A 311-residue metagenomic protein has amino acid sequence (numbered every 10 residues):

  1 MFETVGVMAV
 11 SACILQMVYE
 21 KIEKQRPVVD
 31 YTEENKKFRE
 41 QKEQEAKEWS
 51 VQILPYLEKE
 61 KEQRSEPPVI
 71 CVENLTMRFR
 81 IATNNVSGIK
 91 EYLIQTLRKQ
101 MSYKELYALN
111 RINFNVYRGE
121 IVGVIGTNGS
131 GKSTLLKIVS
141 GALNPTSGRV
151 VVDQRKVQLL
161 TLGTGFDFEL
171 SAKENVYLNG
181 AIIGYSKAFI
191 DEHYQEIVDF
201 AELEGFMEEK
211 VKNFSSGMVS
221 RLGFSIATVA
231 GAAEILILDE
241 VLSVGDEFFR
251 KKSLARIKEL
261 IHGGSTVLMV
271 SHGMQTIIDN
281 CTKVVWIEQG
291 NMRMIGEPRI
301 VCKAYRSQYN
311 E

Functional and structural regions predicted by a protein language model:
K24-Y107, R299-N310: Pre-NBD coupling/linker segments of ABC/ABC-like ATPases
C71-E73, M77-R80, R118-I121, S130-I182: ABC ATPase nucleotide-binding domain signature region
E91-Q95, Y177, F189-F206: Conserved ABC ATPase "signature" region
I125-T127: The feature captures the beta-strand-to-loop junction immediately N-terminal to the Walker
G217-L236: GG-anchored amphipathic helix commonly corresponding to the ABC/SMC/Rad50 NBD signature/C-loop
R250-H262: Helical segment within the ABC ATPase nucleotide-binding domain
S271-H272: H-loop/switch region of ABC-family ATPase nucleotide-binding domains
N280-E297, Y305: H-loop (His-switch) and adjacent beta-strand-loop-beta switch element of ABC-type ATPase nucleotide-binding domains
